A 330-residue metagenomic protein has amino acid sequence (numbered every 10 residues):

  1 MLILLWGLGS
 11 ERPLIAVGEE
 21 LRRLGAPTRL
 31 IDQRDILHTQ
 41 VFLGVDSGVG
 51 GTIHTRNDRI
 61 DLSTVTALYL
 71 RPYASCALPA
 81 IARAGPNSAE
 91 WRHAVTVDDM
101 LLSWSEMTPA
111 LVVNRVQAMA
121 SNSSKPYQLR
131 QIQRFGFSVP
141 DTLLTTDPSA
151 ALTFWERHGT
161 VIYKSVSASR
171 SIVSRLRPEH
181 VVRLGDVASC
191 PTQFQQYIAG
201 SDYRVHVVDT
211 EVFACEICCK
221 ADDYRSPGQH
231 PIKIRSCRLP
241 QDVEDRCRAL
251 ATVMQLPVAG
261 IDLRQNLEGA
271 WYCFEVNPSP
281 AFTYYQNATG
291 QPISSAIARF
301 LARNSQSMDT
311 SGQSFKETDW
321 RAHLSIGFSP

Functional and structural regions predicted by a protein language model:
M1-L4: Extreme N-terminal starter segment of soluble prokaryotic enzymes
L8-E20, R29-S138: Conserved N-proximal alpha/beta basic substrate-recognition cap immediately N-terminal to, or forming the N-lobe
L21, F154-E244, L250: Phosphate-binding site of ATP-dependent enzymes
V45-S47, R56, V207-E211, N266-G269: Short acidic-glycine loop/turn motifs at beta-strand connectors
S121, K125-I172: Loop-centered beta-sheet repeat module
V161, F213, A259, Y272-F274: Protein kinase-like catalytic core scaffold
Y224-W271, S294-S305, D309, E317-S329: A long amphipathic alpha-helix within ATP-dependent nucleotide-binding catalytic cores
N277-T289: Glycine-rich phosphate/pyrophosphate-binding beta-alpha loops
